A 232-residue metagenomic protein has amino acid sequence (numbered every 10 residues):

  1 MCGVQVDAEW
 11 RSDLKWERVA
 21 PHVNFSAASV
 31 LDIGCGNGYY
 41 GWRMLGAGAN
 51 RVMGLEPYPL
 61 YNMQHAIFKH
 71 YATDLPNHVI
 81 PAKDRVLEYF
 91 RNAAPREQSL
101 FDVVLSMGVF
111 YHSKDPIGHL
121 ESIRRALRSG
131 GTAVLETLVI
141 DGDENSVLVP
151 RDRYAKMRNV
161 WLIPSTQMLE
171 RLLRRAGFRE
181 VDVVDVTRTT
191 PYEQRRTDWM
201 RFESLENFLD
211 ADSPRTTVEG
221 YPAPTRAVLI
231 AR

Functional and structural regions predicted by a protein language model:
A28-G36: Conserved class I S-adenosyl-L-methionine
N37-G48: Conserved SAM-binding loop of SAM-dependent methyltransferases across substrates and taxa, primarily the Class I
F90-V104: A short acidic, Gly/Pro-enriched loop at the edge of an enzyme's catalytic core that lines a small-molecule cofactor
F101-D115: A short SAM/SAH-binding and catalytic strip from SAM-dependent methyltransferases
I117-T132: A short glycine-rich, Lys/Arg-flanked "PGG" loop and its adjoining helix->strand segment in the class I
L138-V160: Short, glycine-/aromatic-enriched active-site segment of Class I SAM-dependent methyltransferases
V160-G177: Short alpha-helix
R179-F208: Conserved catalytic loop of SAM-dependent methyltransferase domains
